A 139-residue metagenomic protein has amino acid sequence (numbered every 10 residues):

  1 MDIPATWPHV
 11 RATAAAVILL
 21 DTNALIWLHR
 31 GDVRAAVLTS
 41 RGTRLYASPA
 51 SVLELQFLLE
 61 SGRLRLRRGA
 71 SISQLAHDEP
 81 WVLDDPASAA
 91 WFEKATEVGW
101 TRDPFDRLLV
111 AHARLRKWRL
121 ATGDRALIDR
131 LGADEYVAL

Functional and structural regions predicted by a protein language model:
M1-A47, E60-S73, L139: Short, well-structured N-terminal submotif of metal-dependent ribonuclease cores
D2-T13, V110-L139: Acidic, PIN/NYN-like endoribonuclease modules and their adjacent C-terminal/linker elements
I18-L19, G42-Y46, E79-V82, R116-A121: Short loop->beta-strand "edge-of-pocket" segments that line small-molecule binding or catalytic clefts across diverse
D21-T22, L55, A113: Generic structural signal for small/hydrophobic residues in well-ordered secondary structure, especially within
A24-L25, S51, W91, L109 (+1 more regions): Alpha-helix capping/helix-boundary segments
S48, F105, G123: Replace "coordinates the UDP/GDP/TDP-sugar" with "coordinates nucleotide-activated sugar donors
I72-G99: Acidic catalytic patch
